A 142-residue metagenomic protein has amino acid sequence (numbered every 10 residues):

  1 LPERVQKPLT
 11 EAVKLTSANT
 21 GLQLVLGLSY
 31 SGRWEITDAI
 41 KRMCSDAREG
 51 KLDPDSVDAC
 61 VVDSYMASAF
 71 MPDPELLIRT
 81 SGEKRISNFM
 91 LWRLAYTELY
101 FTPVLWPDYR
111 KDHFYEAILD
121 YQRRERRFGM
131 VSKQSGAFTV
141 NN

Functional and structural regions predicted by a protein language model:
L1-N142: Flexible, compositionally biased loop and terminal segments
